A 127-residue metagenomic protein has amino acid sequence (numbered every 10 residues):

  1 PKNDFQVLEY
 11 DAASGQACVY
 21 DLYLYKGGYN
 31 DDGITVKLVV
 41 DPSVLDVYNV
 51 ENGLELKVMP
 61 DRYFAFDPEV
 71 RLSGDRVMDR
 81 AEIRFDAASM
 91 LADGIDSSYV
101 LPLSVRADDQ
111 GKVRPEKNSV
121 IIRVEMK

Functional and structural regions predicted by a protein language model:
P1-D61, A65, M78, M90-P102 (+1 more regions): Acidic/polar, low-complexity intrinsically disordered N-terminal segments immediately downstream of a Sec signal
P68-V77, A81-A92: Short, hydrophobic beta-strand segments
